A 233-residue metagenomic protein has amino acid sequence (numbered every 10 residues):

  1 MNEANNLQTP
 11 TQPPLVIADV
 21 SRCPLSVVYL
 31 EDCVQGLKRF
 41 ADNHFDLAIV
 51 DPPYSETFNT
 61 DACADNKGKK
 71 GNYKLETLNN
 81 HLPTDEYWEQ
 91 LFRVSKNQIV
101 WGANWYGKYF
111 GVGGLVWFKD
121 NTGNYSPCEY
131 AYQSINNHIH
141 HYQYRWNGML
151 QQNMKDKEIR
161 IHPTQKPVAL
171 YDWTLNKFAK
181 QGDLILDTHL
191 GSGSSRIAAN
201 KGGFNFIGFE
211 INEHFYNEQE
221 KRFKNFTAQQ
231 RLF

Functional and structural regions predicted by a protein language model:
M1-L186, S192-F233: Class I S-adenosyl-L-methionine-dependent methyltransferase catalytic core
